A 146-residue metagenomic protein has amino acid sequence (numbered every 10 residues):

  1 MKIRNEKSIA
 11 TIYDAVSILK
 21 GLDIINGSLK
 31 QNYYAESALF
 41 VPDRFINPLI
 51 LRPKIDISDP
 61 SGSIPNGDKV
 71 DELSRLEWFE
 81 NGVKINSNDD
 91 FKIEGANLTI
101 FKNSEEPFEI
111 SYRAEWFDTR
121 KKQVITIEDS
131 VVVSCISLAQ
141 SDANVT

Functional and structural regions predicted by a protein language model:
M1-T146: Ser/Thr/Pro/Gly-rich low-complexity disordered regions
